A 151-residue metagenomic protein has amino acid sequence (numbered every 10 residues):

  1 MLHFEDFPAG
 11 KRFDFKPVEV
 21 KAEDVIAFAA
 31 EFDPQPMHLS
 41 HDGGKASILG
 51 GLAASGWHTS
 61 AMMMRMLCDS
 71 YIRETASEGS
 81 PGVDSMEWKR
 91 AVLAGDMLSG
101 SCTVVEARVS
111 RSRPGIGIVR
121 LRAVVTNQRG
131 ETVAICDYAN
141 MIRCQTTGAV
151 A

Functional and structural regions predicted by a protein language model:
M1-G82, T147-A151: Hot-dog-fold acyl-thioester-processing enzymes
L2-A9, W88-A151: HotDog/MaoC-like acyl-thioester-processing domains
D84-M86: Conserved interaction-surface patches within small, structured recognition/assembly domains
